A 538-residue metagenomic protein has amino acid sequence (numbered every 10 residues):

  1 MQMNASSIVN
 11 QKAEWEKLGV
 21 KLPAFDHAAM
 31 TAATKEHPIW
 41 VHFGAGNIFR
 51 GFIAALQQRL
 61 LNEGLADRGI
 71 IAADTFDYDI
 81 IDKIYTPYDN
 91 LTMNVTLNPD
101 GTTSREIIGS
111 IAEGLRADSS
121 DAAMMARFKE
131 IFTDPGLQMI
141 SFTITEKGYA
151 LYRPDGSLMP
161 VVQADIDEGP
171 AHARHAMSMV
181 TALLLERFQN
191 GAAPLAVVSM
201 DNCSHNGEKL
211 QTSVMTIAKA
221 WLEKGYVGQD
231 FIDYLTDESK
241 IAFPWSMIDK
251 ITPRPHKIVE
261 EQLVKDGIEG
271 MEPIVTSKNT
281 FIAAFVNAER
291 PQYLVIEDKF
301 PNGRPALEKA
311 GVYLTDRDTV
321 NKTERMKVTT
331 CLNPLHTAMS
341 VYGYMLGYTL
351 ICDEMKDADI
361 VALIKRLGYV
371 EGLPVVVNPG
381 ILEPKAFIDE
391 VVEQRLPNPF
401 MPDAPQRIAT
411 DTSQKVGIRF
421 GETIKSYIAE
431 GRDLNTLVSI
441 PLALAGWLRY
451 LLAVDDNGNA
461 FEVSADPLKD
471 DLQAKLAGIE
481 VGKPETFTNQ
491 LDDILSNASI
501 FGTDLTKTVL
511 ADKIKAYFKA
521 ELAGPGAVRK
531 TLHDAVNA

Functional and structural regions predicted by a protein language model:
M1-F43, N47-A538: Substrate/ligand-engaging "lid" and interaction regions
